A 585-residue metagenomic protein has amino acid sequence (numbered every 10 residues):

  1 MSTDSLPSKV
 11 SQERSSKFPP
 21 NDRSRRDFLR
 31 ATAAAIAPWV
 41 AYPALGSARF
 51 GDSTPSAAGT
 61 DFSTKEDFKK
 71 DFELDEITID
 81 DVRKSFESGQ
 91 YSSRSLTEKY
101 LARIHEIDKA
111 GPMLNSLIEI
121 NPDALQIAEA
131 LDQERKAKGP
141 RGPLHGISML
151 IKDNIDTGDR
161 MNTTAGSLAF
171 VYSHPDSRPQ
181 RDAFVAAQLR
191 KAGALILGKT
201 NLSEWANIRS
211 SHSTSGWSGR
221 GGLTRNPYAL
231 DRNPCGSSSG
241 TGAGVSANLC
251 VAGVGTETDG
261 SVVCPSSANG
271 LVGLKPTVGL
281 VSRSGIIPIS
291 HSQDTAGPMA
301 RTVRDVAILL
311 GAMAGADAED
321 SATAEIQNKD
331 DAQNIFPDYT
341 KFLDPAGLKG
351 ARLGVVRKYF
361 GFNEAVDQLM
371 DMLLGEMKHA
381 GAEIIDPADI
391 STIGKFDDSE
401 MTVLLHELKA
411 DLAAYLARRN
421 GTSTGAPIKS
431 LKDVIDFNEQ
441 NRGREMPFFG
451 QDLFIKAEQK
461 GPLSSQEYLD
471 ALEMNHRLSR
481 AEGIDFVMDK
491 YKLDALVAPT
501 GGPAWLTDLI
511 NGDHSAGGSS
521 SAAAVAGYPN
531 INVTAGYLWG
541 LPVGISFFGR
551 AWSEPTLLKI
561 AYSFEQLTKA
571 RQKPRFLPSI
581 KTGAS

Functional and structural regions predicted by a protein language model:
M1-R23: N-terminal secretory signal peptides
N21-L29, S47: Twin-arginine (Tat) signal peptide motif
L29, L195, S246-R357, D371-A380 (+3 more regions): Structural helix-boundary/capping segments
A31-V171, P175, W205-N207, T323-A332 (+4 more regions): Short, well-ordered alpha-helical
G89, G146, K152, K191 (+4 more regions): Glycine-rich, small-residue loops and helix-cap segments that act as flexible hinges at active-site edges
T97-E98, E129, N334, F362-D389 (+4 more regions): Acyltransferase
A110, H145-A296, S321-Q327, G354-V356 (+1 more regions): Short glycine/serine-rich loop/turn segments
H145-S173, T340-K358, H406-R480, T534-P542: Short helix-loop capping/hinge segments that flank enzyme active sites or metal/cofactor-binding pockets
